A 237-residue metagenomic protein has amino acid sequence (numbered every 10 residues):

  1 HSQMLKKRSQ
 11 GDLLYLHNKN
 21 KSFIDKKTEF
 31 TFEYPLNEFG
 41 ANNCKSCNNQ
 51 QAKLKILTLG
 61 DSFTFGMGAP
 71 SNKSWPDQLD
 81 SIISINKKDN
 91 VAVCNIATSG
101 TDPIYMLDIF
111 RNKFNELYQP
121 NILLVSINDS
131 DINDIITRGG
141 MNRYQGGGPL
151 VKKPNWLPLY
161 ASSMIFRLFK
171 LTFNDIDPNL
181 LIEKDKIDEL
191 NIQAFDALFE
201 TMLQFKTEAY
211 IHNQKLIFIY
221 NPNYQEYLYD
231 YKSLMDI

Functional and structural regions predicted by a protein language model:
H1-I82, N86: Membrane/wall-proximal cationic-aromatic binding patches
H1-Q3, D25-N37, C47-Q51, I122-K153 (+1 more regions): Short, charged N-terminal helix-start/capping segments
T31-L36, S99-D102, A194-F195: Short, flexible loop segments at the rims of nucleotide/cofactor-binding pockets, characterized by
A41-N43, M106-F114, F199-Q204: Alpha-helical scaffolding within the catalytic cores of extracellular/periplasmic polymer-degrading hydrolases
Q51, N115-P120, Y210-Q214: Glycine-rich phosphate-binding loop signature in dinucleotide/nucleotide-binding domains
Q51-K55, P120, F173-P178: Short coil-to-beta-strand
K55-L57, F63-K152: Conserved SGNH/GDSL esterase-like catalytic core that processes O-acyl groups on lipids and polysaccharides
N128-I237: Serine-dependent acyl-ester chemistry module
